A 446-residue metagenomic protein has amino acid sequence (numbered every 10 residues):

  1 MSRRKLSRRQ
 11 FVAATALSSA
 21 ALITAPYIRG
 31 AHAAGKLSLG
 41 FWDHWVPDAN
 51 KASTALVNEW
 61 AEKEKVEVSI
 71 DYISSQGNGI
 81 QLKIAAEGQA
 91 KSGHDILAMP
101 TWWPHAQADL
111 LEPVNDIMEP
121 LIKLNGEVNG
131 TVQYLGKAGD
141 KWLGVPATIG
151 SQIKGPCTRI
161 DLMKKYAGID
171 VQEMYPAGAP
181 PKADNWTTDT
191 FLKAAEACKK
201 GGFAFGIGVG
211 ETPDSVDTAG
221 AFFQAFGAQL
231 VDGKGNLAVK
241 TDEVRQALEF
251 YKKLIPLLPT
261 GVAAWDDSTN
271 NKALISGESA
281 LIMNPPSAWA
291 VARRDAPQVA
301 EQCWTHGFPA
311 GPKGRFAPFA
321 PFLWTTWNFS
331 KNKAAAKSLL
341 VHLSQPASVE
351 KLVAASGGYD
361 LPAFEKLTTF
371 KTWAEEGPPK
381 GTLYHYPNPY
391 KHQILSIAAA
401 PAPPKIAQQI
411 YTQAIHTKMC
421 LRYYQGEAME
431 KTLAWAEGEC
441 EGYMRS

Functional and structural regions predicted by a protein language model:
S2-A108, E119-G126, D140, S151 (+11 more regions): Conserved N-terminal structural module of periplasmic/extracytoplasmic solute-binding proteins
I84, F191, C198, G220 (+1 more regions): Hydrophobic residues within well-ordered alpha-helices
D95-A98, A280-P285: Paired acidic/hydrophobic, glycine-rich loop segments that form the ligand-binding mouth/hinge of periplasmic-binding
P100-C157, K164, D189, Q302-P309 (+1 more regions): Hinge/lid segment of periplasmic solute-binding proteins
W102, S287-A300, P312-K418, E427: C-terminal lobe and pocket-closing loops of periplasmic/extracytoplasmic Venus-flytrap solute-binding proteins
L143-G144, K199-E211, Q345-S356, E441-S446: Bilobed periplasmic-binding protein-like "clamshell/Venus-flytrap" ligand-binding domains
K154-T158, F223, W324-T326: Short glycine- and hydrophobic/aromatic-rich loop-to-beta-strand nucleating segment in the catalytic cores
T188-K199, G233-A264, F308: Glycine-centered hinge/linker elements that transmit conformational signals in sensory and ligand-binding systems
